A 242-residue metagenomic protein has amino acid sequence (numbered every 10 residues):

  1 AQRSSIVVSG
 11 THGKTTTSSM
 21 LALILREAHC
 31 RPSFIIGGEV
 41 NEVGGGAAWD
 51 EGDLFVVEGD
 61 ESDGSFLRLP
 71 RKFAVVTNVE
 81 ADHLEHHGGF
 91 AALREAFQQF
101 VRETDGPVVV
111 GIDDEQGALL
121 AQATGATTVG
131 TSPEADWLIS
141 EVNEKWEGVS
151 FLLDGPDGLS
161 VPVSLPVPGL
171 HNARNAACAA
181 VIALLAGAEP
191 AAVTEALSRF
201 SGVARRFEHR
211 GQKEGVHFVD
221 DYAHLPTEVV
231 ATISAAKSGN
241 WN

Functional and structural regions predicted by a protein language model:
A1-R3, A22, E27-C30, E42 (+2 more regions): Acidic, Mg2+-coordinating active-site environments of NTP-dependent enzymes
I6-V8: Hydrophobic anchor at the beta1->P-loop junction of P-loop NTPases
I24-L54: N-terminal phosphate/diphosphate-binding loop that engages ATP/GTP or pyrophosphate donors across diverse enzyme folds
A48-E80: Conserved nucleotide-sensing/catalytic segment adjacent to the nucleotide-binding pocket in NTP-handling enzymes
V57, F218-D220: Short hydrophobic beta-strand that contains or immediately precedes a catalytic carboxylate
E61-D63, A81, D114, A223-L225: Short, glycine/acidic-enriched loop or turn micro-motifs at the edges of active sites
H224-N242: AMP-binding/adenylate-forming catalytic core of the ANL superfamily
